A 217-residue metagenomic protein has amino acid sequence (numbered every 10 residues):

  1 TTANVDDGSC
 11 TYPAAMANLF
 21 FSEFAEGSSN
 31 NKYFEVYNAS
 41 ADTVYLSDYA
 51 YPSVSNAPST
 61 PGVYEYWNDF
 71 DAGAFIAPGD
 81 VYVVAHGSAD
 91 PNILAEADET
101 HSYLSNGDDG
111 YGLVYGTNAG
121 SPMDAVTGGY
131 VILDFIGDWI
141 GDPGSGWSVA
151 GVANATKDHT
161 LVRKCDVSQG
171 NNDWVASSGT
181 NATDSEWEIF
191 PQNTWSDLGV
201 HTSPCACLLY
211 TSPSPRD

Functional and structural regions predicted by a protein language model:
T1: Short Cys/His-rich zinc-binding micro-motifs
V5-Y12: Short, disulfide-bonded extracellular cysteine-rich repeat modules
D7, E35-N38, D217: Acidic active-site catalytic centers that drive phospho-/nucleotidyl reactions and related ester hydrolyses
P13-D158: Activation on beta-sandwich/Ig-like modules and their edge loops
L161: Conserved GTPase G-domain substructure that encodes guanine base recognition and part of the catalytic core, centered
V167-S196: Extracellular low-complexity, O-glycosylation-prone Ser/Thr/Pro/Gly-rich "stalks" and linkers flanking catalytic
Y210-P215: Conserved small/polar residues in nucleotide/adenosyl-binding loops
